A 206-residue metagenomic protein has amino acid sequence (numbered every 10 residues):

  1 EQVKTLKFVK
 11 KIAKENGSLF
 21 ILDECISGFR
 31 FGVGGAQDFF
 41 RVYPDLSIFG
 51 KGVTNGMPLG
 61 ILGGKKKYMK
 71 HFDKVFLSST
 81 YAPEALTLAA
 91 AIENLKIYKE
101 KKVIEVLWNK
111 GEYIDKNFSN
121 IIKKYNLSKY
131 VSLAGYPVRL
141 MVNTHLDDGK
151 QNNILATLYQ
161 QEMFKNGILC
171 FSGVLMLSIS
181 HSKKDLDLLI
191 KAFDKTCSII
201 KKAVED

Functional and structural regions predicted by a protein language model:
E1-D206: Conserved N-terminal phosphate-binding loop of PLP-dependent enzymes in the Aspartate aminotransferase
